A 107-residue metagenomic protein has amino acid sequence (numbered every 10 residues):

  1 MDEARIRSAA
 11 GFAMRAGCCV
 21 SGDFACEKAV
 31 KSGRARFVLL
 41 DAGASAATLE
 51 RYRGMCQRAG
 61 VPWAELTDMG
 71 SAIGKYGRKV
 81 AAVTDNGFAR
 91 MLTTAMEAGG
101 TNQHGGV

Functional and structural regions predicted by a protein language model:
M1, R5, A47, A64 (+2 more regions): Charged, alpha-helix-enriched surfaces in structured cytosolic catalytic cores of large nucleotide-utilizing machines
D2-L40: N-terminal first-folded block
G17, R36-F37, P62-W63, K79-A81: Structural motif
F24, G43-A44, T67-M69: Short, ordered loop/turn segments at secondary-structure junctions
V30-R53, R58-G60: N-terminal positively charged helical leader segments and presequences
R53-R78: Mid-chain, well-packed structural core segment of small domains
M69-V107: C-terminal structural segments of small proteins and small subunits
